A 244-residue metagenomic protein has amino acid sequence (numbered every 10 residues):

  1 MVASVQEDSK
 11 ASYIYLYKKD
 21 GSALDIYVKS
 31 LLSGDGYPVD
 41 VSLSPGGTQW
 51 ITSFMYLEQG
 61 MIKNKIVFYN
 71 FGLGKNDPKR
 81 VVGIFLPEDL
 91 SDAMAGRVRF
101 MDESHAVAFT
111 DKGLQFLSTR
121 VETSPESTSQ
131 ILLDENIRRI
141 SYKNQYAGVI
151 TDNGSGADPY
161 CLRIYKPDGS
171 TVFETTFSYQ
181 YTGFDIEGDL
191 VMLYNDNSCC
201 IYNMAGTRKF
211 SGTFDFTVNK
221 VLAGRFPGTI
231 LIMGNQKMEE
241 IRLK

Functional and structural regions predicted by a protein language model:
M1-E7, I14, G47-G60, R97-T110 (+4 more regions): Short beta-strand elements that form the blades of beta-propeller/WD-repeat-like and other beta-sheet-rich scaffold
S4-V5, Y17, T128, N136-S141 (+4 more regions): Aromatic-enriched hydrophobic runs in primary sequence
Q6, Y17-K18, D35, S44 (+2 more regions): A broadly tuned "polar low-complexity/structure-edge" signature
S9-S12, D25-I26, F216-G234: Long amphipathic alpha-helical scaffold regions
S12-Y13, S22, Y37-V39, S104-H105: Envelope-exposed proteins and targeting segments
Y13-L32, K63-E88, T110-L133, G156-T176 (+2 more regions): Surface-exposed loop/turn elements that mediate protein-protein interactions on large endomembrane-trafficking
S33-S44, G83-E103, I131-Q145, T176-D189 (+1 more regions): Repeated scaffold domains used in trafficking and secretory/extracellular systems, primarily beta-propellers
D40-L43, G47-M55, I62-I66, N70-F71: Long, internal scaffold/assembly segments composed of regular secondary structure
